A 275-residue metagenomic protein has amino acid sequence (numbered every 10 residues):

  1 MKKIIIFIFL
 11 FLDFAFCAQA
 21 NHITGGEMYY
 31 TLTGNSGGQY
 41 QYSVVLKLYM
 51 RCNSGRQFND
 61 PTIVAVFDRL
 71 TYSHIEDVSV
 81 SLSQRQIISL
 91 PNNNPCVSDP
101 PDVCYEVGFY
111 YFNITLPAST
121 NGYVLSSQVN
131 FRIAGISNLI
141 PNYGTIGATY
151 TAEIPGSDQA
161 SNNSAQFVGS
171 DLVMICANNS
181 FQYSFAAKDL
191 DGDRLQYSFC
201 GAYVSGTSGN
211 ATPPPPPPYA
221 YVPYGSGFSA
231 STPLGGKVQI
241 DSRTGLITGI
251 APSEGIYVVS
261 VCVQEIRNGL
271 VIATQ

Functional and structural regions predicted by a protein language model:
M1-T24: Bacterial Sec-dependent N-terminal signal peptides
Q19-Q275: Long, compositionally biased, intrinsically disordered segments
